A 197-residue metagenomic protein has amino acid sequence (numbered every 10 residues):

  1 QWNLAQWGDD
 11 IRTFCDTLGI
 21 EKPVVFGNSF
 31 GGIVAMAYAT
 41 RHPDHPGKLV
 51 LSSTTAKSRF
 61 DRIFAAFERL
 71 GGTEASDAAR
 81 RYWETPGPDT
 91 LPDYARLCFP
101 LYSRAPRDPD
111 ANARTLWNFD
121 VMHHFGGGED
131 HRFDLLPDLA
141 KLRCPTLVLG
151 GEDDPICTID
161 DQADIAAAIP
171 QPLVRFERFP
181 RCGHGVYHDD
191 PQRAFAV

Functional and structural regions predicted by a protein language model:
Q1-F30: Active-site loop/oxyanion-hole signature of alpha/beta-hydrolase fold enzymes
E21-I63: Conserved hydrolase catalytic core segment
G47-Y82, N118-V121, F125: Flexible "cap/lid" loop of the alpha/beta hydrolase fold
D77-C144: Alpha/beta-hydrolase
L142, V148-G150, D154: Short beta-strand/loop motif that positions the catalytic acidic residue of the alpha/beta-hydrolase fold
P155-D161: Conserved alpha/beta-hydrolase "acid-adjacent" motif
A163-V174: Active-site-adjacent alpha-helix of alpha/beta-hydrolase-fold enzymes
F179-F195: Catalytic histidine-centered segment of alpha/beta-hydrolase-like enzymes
